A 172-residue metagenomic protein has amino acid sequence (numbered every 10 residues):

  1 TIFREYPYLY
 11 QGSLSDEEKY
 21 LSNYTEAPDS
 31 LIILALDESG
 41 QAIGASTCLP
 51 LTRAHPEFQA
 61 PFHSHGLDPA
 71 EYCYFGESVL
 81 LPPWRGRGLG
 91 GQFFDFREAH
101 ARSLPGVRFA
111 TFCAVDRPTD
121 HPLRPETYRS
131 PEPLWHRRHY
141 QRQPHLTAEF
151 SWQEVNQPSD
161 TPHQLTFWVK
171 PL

Functional and structural regions predicted by a protein language model:
T1-E5: A short, well-structured alpha-helix characteristic of acyl/acetyltransferase catalytic modules
P7-E38, A42, T47: Active-site rim helix/loop that mediates acceptor-substrate recognition in acyltransferases
L31-I33, E71, P162-W168: Short beta-strand micro-motifs in enzyme catalytic cores
A45-E77, P122-L123, Y128, L146-D160: Conserved acyl-donor/pantetheine-binding loop and adjacent beta-alpha core of acyl/acetyltransferases and related
S46, F94-R97, W135, K170: Polar/charged side chains located within well-ordered beta-strands of beta-rich proteins
F75, F94, A101-T127: Conserved GNAT acetyl-CoA-binding A-motif
L80, G86-R102: Conserved acetyl-CoA-binding loop-helix of GNAT-fold acetyltransferases
T127-P133, R138-Q141, A148-L172: C-terminal "cap" of GNAT-fold acetyltransferases
